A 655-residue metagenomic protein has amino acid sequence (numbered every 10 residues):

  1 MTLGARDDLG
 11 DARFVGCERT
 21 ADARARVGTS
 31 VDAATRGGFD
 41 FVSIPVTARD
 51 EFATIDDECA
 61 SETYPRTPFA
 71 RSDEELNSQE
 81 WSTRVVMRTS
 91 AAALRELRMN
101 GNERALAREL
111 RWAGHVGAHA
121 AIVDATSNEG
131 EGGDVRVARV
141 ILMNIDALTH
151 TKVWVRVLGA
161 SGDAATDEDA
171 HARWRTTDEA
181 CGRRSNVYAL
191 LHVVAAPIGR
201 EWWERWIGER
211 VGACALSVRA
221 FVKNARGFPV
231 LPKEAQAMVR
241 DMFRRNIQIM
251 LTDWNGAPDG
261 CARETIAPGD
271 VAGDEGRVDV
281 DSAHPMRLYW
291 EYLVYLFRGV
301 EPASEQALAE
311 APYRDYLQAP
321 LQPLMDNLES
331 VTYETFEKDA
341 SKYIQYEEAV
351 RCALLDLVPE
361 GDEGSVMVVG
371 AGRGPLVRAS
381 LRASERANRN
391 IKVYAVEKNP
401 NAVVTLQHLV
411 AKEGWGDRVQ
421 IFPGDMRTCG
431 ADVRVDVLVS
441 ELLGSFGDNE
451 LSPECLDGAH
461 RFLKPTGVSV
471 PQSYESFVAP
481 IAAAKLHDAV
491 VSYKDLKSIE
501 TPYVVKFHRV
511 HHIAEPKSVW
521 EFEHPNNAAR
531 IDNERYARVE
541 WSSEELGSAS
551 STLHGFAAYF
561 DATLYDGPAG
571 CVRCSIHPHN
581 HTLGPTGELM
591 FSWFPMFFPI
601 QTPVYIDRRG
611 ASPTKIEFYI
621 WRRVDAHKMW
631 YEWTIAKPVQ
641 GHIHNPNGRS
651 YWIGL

Functional and structural regions predicted by a protein language model:
M1-K342, E348, D356-G364, V369 (+2 more regions): Class I SAM-binding transferase module
C352: Pre-Walker A adenine-sensing motif
R373: Conserved SAM/SAH-binding loop
